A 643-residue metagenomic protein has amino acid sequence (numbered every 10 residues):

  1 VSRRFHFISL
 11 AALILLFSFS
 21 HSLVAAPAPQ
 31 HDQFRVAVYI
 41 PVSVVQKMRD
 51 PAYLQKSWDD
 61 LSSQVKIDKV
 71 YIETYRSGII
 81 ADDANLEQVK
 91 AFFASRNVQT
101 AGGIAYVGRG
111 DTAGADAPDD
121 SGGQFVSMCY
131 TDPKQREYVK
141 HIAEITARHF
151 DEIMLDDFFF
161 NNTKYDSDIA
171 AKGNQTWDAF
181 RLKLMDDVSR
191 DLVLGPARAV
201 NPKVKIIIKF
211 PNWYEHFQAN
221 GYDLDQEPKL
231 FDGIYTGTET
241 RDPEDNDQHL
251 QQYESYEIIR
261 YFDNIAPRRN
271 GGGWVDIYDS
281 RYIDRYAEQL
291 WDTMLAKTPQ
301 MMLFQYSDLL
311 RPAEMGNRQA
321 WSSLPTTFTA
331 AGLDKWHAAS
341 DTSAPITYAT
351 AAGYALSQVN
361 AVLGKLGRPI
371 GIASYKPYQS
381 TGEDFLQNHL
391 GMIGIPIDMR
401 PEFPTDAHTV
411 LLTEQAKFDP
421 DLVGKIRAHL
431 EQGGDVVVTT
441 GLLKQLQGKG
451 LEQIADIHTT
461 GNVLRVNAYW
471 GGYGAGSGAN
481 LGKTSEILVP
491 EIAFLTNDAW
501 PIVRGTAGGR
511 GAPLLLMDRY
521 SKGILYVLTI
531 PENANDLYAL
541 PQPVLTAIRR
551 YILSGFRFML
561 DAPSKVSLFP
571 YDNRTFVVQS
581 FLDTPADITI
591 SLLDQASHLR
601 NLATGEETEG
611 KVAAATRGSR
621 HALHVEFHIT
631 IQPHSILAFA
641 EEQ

Functional and structural regions predicted by a protein language model:
A26, P41, D151, D157 (+7 more regions): Hydrophobic targeting/anchoring helices
H31-Q55, V89-A94, Q99-F150, Y165 (+1 more regions): Active-site-adjacent "subsite" loops/lids of carbohydrate-active enzymes
I40-M48, Y71-I80, D119-Y138, G173-D187 (+5 more regions): The substrate-binding groove and active-site-proximal loops of carbohydrate-active enzymes, especially glycoside
Q46-Q64, D132-T146, H216-E227, Y282-T293: Short, acidic/polar
Y53-S77, I145-M154, I234, L290-F304 (+3 more regions): Catalytic domains of carbohydrate-active enzymes, especially glycoside hydrolases
T74-D119, K172-V200, K417: Aromatic-lined substrate-binding rim segments of carbohydrate-active enzymes
Y138, R148-D225: Active-site neighborhood of glycoside hydrolase catalytic domains
Q387-N388, P401, E414-Q643: A conserved amphipathic helix/loop scaffold that creates a polar/acidic microenvironment used either to coordinate
